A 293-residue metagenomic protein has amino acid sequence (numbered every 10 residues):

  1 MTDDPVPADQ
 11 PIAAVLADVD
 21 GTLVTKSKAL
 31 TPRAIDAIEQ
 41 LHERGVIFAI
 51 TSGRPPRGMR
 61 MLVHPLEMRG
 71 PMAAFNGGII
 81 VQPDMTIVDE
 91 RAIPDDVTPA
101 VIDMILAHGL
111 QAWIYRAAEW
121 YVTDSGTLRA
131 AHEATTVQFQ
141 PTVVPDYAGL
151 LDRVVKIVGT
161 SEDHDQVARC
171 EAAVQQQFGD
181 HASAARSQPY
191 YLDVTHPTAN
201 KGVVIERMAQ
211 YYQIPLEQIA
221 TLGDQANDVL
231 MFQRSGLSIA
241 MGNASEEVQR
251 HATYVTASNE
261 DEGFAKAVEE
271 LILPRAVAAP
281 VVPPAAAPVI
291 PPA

Functional and structural regions predicted by a protein language model:
P5-A14, L30-T31, D193-A293: Mg2+-dependent phosphoryl-transfer enzymes with acidic/Ser/Thr/Gly-rich catalytic loops
D9-I12, G45, R69, G109 (+2 more regions): A general structural motif
P11-K26: Asp-based phosphoryl-transfer active-site loop
G21, L41, S52, N76 (+4 more regions): Residue-level signal for inorganic ion chemistry
S27, P32-A130: Active-site phosphate-binding/coordination module
A34, M59-V63, C170, V174 (+3 more regions): Hydrophobic packing residues within well-ordered alpha-helices of enzyme cores
L66-M68, F75-N76, F178-D180, R234-S235 (+1 more regions): Short, structured coil segments at secondary-structure junctions
M104, H108-Q111, Y115-L222, A226-R234 (+2 more regions): Conserved acidic, metal-coordinating active-site core of Asp-based, Mg2+-dependent phosphoryl-transfer enzymes
